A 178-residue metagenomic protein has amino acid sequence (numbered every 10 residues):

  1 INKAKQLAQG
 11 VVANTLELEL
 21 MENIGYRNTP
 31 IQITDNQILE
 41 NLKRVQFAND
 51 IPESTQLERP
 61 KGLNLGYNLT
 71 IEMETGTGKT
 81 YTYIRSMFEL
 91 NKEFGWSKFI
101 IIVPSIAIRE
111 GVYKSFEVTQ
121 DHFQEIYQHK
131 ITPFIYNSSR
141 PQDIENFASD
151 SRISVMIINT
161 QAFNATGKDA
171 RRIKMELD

Functional and structural regions predicted by a protein language model:
I1-D178: RecA-like P-loop NTPase motor core of helicase/translocase proteins
